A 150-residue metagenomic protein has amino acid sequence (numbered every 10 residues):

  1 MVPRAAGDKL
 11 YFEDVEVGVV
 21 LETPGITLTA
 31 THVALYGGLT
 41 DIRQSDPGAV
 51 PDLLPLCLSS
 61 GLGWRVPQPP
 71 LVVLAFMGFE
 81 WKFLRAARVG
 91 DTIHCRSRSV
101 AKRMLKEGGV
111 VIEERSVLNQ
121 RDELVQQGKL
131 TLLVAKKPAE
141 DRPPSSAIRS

Functional and structural regions predicted by a protein language model:
M1-E16, A87-S150: HotDog/MaoC-like acyl-thioester-processing domains
M1-G78, A139-S150: Hot-dog-fold acyl-thioester-processing enzymes
D46-P47, F83, K102-R103: Short helix-to-loop capping/linker segments positioned immediately adjacent to catalytic or ligand/cofactor-binding
P69-R96: Mid-chain, well-packed structural core segment of small domains
